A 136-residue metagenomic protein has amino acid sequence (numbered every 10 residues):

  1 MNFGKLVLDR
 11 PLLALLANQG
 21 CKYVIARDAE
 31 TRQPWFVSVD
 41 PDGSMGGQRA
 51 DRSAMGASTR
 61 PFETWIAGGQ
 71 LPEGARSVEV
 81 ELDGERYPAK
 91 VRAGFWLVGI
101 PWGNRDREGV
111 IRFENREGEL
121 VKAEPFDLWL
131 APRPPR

Functional and structural regions predicted by a protein language model:
M1-R136: Intrinsically disordered, low-complexity prosegments and terminal tails associated with secretory/extracytoplasmic
